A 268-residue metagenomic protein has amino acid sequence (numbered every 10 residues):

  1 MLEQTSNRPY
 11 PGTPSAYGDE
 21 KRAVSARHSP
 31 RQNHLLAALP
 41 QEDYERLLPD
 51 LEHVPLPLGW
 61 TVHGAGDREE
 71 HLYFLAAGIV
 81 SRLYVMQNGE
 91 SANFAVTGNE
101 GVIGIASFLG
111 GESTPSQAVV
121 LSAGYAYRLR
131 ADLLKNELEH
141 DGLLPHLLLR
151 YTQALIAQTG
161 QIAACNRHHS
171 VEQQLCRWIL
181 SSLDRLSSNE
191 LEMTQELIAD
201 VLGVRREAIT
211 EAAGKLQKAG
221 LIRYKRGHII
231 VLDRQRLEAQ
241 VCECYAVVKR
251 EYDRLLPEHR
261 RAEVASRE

Functional and structural regions predicted by a protein language model:
E3-P57, V102, S107-F108: Cyclic nucleotide-binding regulatory module and flanking cytosolic helices
A38, V96, R128, E192 (+1 more regions): Short aromatic/basic micro-patch
E42, A77, D132-L133, A154 (+2 more regions): Alpha-helix/helix-capping structural signal
E52-L56, V62-A65, S182: Small beta-barrel nucleic-acid-binding modules, principally OB-folds
W60-S122: Cyclic nucleotide-binding regulatory domains
A95-Q153, A157-Q161: Cyclic-nucleotide recognition modules
L121-A123, L138-R205: Polybasic "coupling" helices that flank or enter modular domains
S181-E268: Phosphate-/nucleic-acid-contacting segments
